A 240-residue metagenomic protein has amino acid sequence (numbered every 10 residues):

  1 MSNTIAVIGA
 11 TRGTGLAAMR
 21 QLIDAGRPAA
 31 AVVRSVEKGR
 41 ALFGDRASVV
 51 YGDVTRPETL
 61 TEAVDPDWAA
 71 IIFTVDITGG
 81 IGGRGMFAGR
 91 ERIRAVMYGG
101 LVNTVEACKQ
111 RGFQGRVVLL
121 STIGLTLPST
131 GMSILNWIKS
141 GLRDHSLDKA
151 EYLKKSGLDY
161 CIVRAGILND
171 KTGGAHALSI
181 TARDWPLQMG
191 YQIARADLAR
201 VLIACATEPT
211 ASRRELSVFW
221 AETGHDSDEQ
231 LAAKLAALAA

Functional and structural regions predicted by a protein language model:
N3-R27: N-terminal Rossmann NAD(P)H-binding glycine-rich loop of SDR-like oxidoreductase domains
T4, A69-I72, R116: Structural motif
A6, A30-A31, C161: Conserved beta-strand positions in the Rossmann-like core of class I SAM-dependent methyltransferases
A10, A31-R111, T210: NAD(P)H-binding glycine-rich loop region in Rossmannoid oxidoreductase-like domains and their noncatalytic homologs
I77-I180: Glycine-/Pro-rich loop/turn segments that contact NAD(P) or position catalytic residues in Rossmann-like domains
H145, V163, L187-A204, R214: Substrate-positioning beta->alpha
L168-K171, H176-P186, Y191, D226-A240: NAD(P)H-dependent oxidoreductase Rossmann-fold/reductase module
C205-L231: Core catalytic loop region at the nicotinamide-binding pocket of NAD(P)H-dependent oxidoreductases
